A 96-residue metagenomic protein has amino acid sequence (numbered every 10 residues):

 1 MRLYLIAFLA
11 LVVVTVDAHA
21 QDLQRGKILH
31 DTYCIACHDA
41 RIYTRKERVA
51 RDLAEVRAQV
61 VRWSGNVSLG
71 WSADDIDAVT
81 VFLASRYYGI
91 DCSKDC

Functional and structural regions predicted by a protein language model:
M1-Y4: Positively charged n-region of N-terminal signal peptides that target proteins for export
I6-V14: Bacterial N-terminal signal peptides
V12, T32, R62, F82-S85: Residues within well-ordered alpha-helical secondary structure of globular protein domains
V13-L29: Electrostatic cytochrome c docking/interface patches
H30-R41, V79: The canonical Cys-X-X-Cys-His
D31, T44-W71, D75: Amphipathic, hydrophobic secondary-structure cores in small proteins
G70-C96: C-terminal capping alpha-helices of c-type cytochrome domains
